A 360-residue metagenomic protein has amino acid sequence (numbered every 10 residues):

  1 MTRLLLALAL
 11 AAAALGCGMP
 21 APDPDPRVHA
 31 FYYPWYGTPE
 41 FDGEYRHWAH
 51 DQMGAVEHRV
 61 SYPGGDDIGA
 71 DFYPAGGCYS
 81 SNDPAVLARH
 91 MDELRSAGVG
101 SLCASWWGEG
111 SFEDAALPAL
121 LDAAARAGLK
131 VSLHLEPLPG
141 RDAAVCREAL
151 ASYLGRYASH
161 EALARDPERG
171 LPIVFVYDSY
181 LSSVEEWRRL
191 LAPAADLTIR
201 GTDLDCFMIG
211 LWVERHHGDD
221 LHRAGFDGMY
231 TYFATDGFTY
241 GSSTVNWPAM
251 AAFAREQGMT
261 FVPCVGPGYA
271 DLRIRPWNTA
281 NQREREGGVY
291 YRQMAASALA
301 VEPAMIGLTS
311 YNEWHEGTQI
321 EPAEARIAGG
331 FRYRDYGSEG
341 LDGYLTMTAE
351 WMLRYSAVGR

Functional and structural regions predicted by a protein language model:
L5-A14: Bacterial N-terminal signal peptides
A21-R360: Glycan-processing catalytic domains of CAZymes
